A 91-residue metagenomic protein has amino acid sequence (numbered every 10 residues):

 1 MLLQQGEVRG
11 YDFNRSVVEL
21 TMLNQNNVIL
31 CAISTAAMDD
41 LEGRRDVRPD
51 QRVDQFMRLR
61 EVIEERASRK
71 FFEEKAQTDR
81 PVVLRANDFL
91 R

Functional and structural regions predicted by a protein language model:
M1-L3, V17, V28-I29, R58 (+2 more regions): Intrinsically disordered, low-complexity regulatory segments
M1-N24: Short, charged/polar N-terminal "headpieces" of proteins
L2-L3, I33, R48: Short acidic/polar alpha-helix capping motifs at helix-coil junctions
E7-R9, L41, E74: A subset of signal/propeptide-processing and intrinsically disordered low-complexity segments in secreted/extracellular
Y11-F13, Q25-N26, M38, T78 (+1 more regions): Intrinsic-disorder/low-complexity regions
E19-R44: A short, structured beta-strand/loop element
R44-R91: Acidic, low-complexity intrinsically disordered segments
